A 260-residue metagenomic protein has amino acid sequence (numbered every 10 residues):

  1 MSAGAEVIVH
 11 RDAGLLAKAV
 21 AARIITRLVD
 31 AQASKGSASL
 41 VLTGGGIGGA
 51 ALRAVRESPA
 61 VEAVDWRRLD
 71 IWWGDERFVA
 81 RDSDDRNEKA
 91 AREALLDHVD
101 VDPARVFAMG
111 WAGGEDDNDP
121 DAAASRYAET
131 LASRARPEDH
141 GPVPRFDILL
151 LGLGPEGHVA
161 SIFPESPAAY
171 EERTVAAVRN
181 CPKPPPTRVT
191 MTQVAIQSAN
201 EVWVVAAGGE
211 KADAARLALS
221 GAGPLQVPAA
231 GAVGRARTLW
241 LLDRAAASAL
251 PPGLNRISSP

Functional and structural regions predicted by a protein language model:
M1-L40, D121: N-terminal glycine-/serine-/threonine-rich phosphate-binding loop
S2-G4, V64-D147: Ligand-binding beta-strand-loop-alpha-helix segment within the catalytic cores of soluble metabolic enzymes
V29-P59: Glycine-rich N-terminal segment of FAD-binding domains in flavoprotein oxidoreductases, spanning the beta-loop-helix
L42-I47, L151-P155, A207: Glycine-rich beta-strand-to-loop/alpha-helix junction loops that act as flexible
A54-D65, K89, E93, P164-R173: A glycine- and small-aliphatic-rich helix-loop capping segment at beta-alpha/alpha-beta transitions that lines
A60-D70, V99-V101, A168-A169, V194-A199 (+1 more regions): Short, conserved loop/helix-junction motifs that constitute active-site signature segments in enzyme catalytic cores
I148-V194: Class I SAM-dependent methyltransferase SAM-binding "motif I" and its flanking Rossmann-like core
V194, N200-P260: ATP/nucleoside-binding phosphotransfer catalytic cores, i.e., glycine-rich phosphate-binding loops
